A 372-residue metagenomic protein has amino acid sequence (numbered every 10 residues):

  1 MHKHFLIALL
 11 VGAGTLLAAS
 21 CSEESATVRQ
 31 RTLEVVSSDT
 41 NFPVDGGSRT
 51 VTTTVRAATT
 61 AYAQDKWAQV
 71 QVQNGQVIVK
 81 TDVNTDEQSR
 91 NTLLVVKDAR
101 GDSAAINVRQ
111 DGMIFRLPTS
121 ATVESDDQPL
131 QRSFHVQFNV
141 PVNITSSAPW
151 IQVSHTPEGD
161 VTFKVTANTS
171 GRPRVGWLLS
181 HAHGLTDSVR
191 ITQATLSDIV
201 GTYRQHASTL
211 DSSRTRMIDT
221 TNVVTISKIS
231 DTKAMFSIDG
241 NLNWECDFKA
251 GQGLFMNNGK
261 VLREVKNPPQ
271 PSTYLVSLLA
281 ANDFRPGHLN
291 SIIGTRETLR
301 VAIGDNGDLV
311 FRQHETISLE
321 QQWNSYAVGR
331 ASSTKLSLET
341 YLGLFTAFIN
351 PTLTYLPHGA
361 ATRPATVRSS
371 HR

Functional and structural regions predicted by a protein language model:
H2-P43, A99-N107, L185, F345-F348 (+1 more regions): Bacterial Sec-dependent N-terminal signal peptides
S22-T54, A68, D102-H135, I151 (+2 more regions): Extracellular ectodomain segments of secreted/surface proteins
V35-D39, G46-V79, Q137-T162: Surface-exposed binding patches on compact interaction domains or structured appendages
Q88-R100, G171-G184: A short beta-strand micro-motif common to beta-rich folds, especially ectodomain repeats
N107-G112, G184-V200, E264-K266, T273-A280 (+1 more regions): Edge beta-strand at a domain terminus
S197-D219, I238: Tryptophan-anchored aromatic micro-motifs
D231-I317, Y326: Contiguous, well-ordered beta-strand patches that form the walls/edges of small beta-barrel/beta-sandwich domains
